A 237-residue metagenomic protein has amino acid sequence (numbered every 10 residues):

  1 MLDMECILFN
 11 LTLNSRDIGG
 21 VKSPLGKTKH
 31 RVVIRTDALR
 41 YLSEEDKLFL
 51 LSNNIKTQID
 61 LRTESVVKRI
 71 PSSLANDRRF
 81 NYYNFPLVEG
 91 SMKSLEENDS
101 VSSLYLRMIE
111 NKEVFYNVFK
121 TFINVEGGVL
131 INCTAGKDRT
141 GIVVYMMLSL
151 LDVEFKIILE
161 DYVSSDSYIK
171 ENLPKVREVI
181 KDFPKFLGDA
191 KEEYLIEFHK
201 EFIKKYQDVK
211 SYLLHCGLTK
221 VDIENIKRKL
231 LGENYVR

Functional and structural regions predicted by a protein language model:
M1-L130, V143-R237: Cys-dependent protein tyrosine phosphatase-like superfamily
A135, R139-T140: Ser/Thr-glycine-rich phosphate-binding loops at phosphate-binding pockets of nucleotides, nucleotide cofactors
